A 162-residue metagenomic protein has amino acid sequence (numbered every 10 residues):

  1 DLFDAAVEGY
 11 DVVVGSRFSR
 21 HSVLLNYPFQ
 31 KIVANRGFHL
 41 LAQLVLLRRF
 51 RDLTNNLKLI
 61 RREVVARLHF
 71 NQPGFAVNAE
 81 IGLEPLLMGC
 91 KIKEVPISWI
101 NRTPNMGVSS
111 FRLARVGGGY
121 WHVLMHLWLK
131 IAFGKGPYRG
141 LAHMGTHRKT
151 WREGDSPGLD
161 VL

Functional and structural regions predicted by a protein language model:
D1-F75, R102-A114, G118-V123: Acceptor/aglycone-binding surface of glycosyltransferases and processive sugar-polymer synthases
D4, V45-R48, F70-L162: Hydrophobic helical membrane-anchoring modules
